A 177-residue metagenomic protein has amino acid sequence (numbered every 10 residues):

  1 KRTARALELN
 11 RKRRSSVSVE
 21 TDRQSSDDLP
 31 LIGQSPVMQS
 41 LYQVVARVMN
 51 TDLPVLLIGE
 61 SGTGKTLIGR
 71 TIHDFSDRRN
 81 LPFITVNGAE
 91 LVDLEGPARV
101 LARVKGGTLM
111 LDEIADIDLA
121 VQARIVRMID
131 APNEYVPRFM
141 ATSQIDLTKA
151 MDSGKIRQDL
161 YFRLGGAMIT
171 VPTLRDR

Functional and structural regions predicted by a protein language model:
K1-E20, N133: N-terminal accessory segments that target, anchor, or regulate ATP-driven/P-loop NTPase machines and associated
A6, M128, R163, A167: ABC-type ATPase nucleotide-binding domain
E20-M151, P172-D176: AAA+ ATPase active-site-proximal loops
D152-I156: Charged helix-capping and loop-helix junction motifs
